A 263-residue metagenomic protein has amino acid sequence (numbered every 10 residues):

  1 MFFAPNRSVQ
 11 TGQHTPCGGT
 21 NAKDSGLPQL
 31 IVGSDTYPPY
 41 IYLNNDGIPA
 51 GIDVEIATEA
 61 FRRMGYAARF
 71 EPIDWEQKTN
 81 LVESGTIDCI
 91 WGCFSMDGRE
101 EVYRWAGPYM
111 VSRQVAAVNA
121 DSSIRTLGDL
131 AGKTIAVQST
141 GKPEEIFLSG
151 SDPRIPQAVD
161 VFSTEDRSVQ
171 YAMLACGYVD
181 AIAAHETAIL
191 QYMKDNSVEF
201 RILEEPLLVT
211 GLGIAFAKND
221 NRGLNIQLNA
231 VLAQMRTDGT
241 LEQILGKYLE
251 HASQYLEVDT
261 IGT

Functional and structural regions predicted by a protein language model:
M1-R69, E242-T263: N-terminal hydrophobic or amphipathic helices and topogenic motifs
S34-T36, V111-V118, K194-A233, H251-T263: Periplasmic-binding protein-like
L43-N45, A57-Y66, P143-T164, Y171 (+1 more regions): Ligand-binding cleft/hinge of the Venus flytrap
V54, R69-N80, V161-A172, C176 (+1 more regions): Short helix-initiation/N-cap motifs at beta->coil->alpha
V54-R63, D121-I124, G128-K142, I214-S253: Extended ligand-binding regions for polar small-molecule ligands
T58, A67-D129, R201-P206: Acidic, polar ligand-binding/catalytic clefts
Y66, A106-Q157, V161, N219-N221: A conserved helix-loop-strand patch within extracytoplasmic ligand-binding domains of the periplasmic binding
Q77-N80, C93-V102, I146-S149, M173-A175 (+1 more regions): A ligand-binding cleft/hinge motif common to bilobed small-molecule-binding domains
